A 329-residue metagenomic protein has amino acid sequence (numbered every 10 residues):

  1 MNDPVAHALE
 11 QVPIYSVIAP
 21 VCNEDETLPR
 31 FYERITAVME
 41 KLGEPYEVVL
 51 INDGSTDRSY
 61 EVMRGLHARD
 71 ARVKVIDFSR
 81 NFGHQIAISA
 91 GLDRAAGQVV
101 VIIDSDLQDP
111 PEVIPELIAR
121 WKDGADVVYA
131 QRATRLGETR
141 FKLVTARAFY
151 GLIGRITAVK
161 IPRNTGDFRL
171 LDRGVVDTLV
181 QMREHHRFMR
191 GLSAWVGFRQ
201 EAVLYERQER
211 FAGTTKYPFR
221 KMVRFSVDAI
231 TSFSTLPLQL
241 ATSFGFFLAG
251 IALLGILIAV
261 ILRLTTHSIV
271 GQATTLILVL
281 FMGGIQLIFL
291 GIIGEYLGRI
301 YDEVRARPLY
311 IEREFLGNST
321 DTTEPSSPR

Functional and structural regions predicted by a protein language model:
M1-T139: Structured catalytic core of nucleotide-sugar glycosyltransferases
N2-V12, F188-R329: Hydrophobic helical membrane-anchoring modules
E10-V12, G43, A95, R163 (+3 more regions): A generic fold-level signal
P20, F78-R80, R169, T242 (+2 more regions): Short conserved micro-motifs on helix faces and helix-strand junctions that flank and scaffold key functional residues
C22-D25, D70, R183, R187 (+1 more regions): Residues at alpha-helix boundaries and short interhelical turns
F31-R34, V38, V62, L117 (+6 more regions): A ubiquitous structural signal for well-ordered alpha-helices
T36, E40, V100-V101, I118 (+10 more regions): Signal for well-folded cores of large energy- and translation-related assemblies
G65, R72-R94, Q108-L192, Q208-V227: Acceptor/aglycone-binding surface of glycosyltransferases and processive sugar-polymer synthases
